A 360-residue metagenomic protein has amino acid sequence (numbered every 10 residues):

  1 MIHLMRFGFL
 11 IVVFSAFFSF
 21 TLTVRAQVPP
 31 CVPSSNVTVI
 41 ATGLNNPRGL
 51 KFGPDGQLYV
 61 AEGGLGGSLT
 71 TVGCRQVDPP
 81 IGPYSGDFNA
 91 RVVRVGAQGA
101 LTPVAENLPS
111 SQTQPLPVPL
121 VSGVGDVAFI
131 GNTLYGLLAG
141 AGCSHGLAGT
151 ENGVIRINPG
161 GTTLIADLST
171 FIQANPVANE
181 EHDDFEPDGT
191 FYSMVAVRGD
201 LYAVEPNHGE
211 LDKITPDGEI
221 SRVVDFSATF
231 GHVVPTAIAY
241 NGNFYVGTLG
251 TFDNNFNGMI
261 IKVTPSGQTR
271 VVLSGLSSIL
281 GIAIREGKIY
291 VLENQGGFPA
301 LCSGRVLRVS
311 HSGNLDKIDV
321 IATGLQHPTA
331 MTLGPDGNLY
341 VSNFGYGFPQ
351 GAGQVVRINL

Functional and structural regions predicted by a protein language model:
G8-S19: Bacterial N-terminal signal peptides
A26-S34, F88, T163, D167-T170: Blade/loop signatures of beta-propeller domains
N36-A41, T102-A105, S111-P117, T163-A166 (+4 more regions): A short beta-strand motif characteristic of beta-propeller blades
G43-D55, N89, S110-T133, E151 (+8 more regions): Beta-rich, blade/repeat-based domains predominating in secreted/periplasmic proteins but also intracellular
Y59-G63, G67, Y135-L138, A203-V204 (+3 more regions): Residue position within the beta-strands of beta-propeller blades
L65-L69, A141-H145, H208-E210, G250-N254 (+2 more regions): Short glycine/acidic-enriched loop and turn motifs that connect beta-strands
P80, Y84, F88-V93, N152-I155 (+4 more regions): A short loop-to-beta-strand structural motif that recurs across blades of beta-propeller domains
V95-A100, I157-G161, I214-E219, V263-Q268 (+2 more regions): Short loop/turn segments that connect beta-strands within beta-propeller blades
